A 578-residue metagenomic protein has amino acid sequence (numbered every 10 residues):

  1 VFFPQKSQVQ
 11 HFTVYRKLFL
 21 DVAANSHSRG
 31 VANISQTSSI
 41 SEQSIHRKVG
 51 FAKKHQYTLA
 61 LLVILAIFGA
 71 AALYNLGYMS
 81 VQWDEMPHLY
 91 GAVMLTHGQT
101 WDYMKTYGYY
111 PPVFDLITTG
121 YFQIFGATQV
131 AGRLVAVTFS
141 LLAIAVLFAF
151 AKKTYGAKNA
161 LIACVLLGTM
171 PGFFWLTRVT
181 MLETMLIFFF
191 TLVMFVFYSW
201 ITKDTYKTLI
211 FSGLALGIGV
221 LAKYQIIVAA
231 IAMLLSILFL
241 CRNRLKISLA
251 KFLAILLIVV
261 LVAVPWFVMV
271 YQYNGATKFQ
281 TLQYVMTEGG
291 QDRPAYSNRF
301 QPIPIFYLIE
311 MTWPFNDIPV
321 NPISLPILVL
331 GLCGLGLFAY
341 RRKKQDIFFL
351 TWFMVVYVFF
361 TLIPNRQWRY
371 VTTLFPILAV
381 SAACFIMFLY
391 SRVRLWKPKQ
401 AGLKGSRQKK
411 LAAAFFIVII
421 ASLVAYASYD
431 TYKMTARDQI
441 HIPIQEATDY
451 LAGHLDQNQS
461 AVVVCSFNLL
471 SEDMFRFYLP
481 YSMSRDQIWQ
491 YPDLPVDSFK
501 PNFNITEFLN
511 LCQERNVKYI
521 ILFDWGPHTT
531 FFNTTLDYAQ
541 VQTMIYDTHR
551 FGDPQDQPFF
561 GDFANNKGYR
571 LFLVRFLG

Functional and structural regions predicted by a protein language model:
L62-G69, T191, L216, A232-L234 (+3 more regions): Transmembrane alpha-helix segments characteristic of polytopic inner-membrane glycan-assembly/cell-envelope
A66, L134-Y155, L192, V196 (+1 more regions): Transmembrane-helix motifs of polytopic, lipid-linked glycan transferases
N75, H88-G91, I218, I227-R341 (+6 more regions): Transmembrane-lumen/periplasm boundary regions of multi-pass, lipid-linked membrane glycan transferases
Q82-W83, A136, G172-M185, Q367: Short acidic/glycine- and proline-prone juxtamembrane loop motifs at membrane-interface regions of multi-pass membrane
K152-T154, K158, V193-L209, G219 (+1 more regions): Membrane-interface transmembrane helices that cradle and orient dolichyl/undecaprenyl
A382, T506-G578: Aromatic/acidic, Gly/Pro-rich catalytic loop(s) in extracytoplasmic/lumenal soluble domains of multi-pass membrane
A412-I442, S484-W489: Transmembrane alpha-helical segments
L451-Y491, P495, K518-H528, F572-L573: Short periplasmic/luminal acceptor-recognition loop of GT-C membrane glycosyltransferases, typified by
